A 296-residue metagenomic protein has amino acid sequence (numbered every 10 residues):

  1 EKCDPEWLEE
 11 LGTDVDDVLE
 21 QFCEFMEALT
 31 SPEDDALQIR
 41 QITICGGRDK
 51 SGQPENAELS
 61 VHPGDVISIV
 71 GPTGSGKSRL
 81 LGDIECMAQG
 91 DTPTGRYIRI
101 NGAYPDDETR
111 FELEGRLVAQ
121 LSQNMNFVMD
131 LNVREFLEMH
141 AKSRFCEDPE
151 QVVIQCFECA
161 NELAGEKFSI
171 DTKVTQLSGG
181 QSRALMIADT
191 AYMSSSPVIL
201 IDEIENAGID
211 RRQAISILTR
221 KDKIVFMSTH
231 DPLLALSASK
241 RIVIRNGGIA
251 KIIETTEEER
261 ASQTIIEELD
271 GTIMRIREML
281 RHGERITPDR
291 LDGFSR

Functional and structural regions predicted by a protein language model:
E6, F111-E112, S122-S182, M193-S194: ABC-family P-loop ATPase nucleotide-binding domains
L29-Q53: N-terminal pre-Walker A segment at the start of P-loop NTPase domains
I67-I69, L81: Short hydrophobic beta-strand immediately N-terminal to the Walker A/P-loop
T73, S78: Walker A/P-loop
L81-F145: ABC ATPase nucleotide-binding domain signature region
M227-H230: H-loop/switch region of ABC-family ATPase nucleotide-binding domains
L236-I244: Conserved catalytic segment of ABC-fold P-loop ATPases
G247-R281: Conserved beta-strand-loop-alpha-helix hinge in the C-terminal portion of ABC ATPase nucleotide-binding domains
